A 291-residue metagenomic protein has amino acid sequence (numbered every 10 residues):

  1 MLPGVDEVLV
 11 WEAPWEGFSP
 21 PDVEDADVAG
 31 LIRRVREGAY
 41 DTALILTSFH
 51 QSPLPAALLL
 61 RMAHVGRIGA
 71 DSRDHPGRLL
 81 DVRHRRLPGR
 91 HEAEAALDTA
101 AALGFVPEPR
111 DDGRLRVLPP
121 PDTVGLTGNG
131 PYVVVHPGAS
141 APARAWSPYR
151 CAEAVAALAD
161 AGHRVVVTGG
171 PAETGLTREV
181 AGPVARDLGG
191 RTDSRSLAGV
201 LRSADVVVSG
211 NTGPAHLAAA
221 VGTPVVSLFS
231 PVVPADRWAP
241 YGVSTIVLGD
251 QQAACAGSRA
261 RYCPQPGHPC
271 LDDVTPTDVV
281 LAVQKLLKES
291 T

Functional and structural regions predicted by a protein language model:
M1-T291: Catalytic machinery of carbohydrate-active enzymes, primarily nucleotide-sugar-dependent glycosyltransferases
